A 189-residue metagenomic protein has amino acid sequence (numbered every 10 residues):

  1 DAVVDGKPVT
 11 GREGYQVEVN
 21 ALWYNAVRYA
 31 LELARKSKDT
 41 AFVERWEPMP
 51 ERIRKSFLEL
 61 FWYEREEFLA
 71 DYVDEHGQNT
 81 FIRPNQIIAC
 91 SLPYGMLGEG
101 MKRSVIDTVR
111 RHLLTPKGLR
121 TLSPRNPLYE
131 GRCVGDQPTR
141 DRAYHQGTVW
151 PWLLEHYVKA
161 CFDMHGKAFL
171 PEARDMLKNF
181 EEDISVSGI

Functional and structural regions predicted by a protein language model:
V4-A21, A70-L97, G135-L153, D163: Solvent-exposed loop and edge beta-strand segments that line ligand/cofactor-binding and catalytic clefts
G11, E18, K38-P48, G77 (+2 more regions): A structural signal for alpha-helical segments
L22-N25, Y29, W152, H156-K159: Short amphipathic alpha-helical face segments that pack within enzyme cores and frequently flank/anchor catalytic
Y24-C133, E182-I189: Catalytic cores of carbohydrate-active enzymes
D107-K117, T121-R132, P138-V149, E155-I189: Non-catalytic C-terminal accessory modules of carbohydrate-active enzymes
